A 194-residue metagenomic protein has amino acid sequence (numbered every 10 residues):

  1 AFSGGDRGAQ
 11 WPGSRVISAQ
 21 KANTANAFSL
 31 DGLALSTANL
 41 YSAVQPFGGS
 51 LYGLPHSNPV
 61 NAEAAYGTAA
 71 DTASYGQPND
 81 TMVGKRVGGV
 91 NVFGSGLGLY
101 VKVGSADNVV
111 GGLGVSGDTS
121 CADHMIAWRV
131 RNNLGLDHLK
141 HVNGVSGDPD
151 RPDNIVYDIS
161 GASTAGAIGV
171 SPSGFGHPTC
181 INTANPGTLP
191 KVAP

Functional and structural regions predicted by a protein language model:
A1-P194: Flexible, solvent-exposed loop/hinge segments and secondary-structure transition points
